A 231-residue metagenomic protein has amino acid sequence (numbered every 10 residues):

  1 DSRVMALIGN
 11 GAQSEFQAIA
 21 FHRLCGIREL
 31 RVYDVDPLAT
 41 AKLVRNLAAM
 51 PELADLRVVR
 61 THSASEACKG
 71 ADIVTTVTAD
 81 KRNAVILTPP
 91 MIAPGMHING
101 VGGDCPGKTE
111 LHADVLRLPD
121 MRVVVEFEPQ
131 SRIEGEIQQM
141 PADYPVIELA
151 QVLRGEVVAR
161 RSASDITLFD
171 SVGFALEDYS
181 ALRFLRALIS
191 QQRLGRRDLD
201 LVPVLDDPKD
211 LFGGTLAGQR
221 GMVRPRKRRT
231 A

Functional and structural regions predicted by a protein language model:
D1-H22, D34-A39: Glycine-rich adenosine-cofactor-binding loop
D1-V4, G26, A93-P94: Short helix-loop-beta connector
D1-V4, P141-A231: NAD(P)-dependent dehydrogenase/reductase Rossmann-like domain
R23-P51: NAD(P)-binding Rossmann-fold cofactor-contacting core
L56-E66: Short acidic-hydrophobic, aromatic-tinged amphipathic segments that line or gate anion-handling sites
S65, K69-G70, K81-H97, A113: Rossmann-fold NAD(P) dinucleotide-binding segment
T78-D80, G102-G103: Short glycine-/small-residue-rich Rossmann-like dinucleotide-binding loops
M91-V158: Rossmann-fold NAD(P)-binding glycine/threonine-rich loop
